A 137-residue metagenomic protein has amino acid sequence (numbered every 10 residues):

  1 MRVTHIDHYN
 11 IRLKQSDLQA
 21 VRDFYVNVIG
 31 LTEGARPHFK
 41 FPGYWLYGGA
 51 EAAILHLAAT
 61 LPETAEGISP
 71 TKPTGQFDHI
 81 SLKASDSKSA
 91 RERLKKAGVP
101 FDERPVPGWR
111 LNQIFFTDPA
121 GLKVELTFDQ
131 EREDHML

Functional and structural regions predicted by a protein language model:
M1-R22, D78-I80, R132-L137: N-terminal beta-strand motif that seeds the catalytic metal site of vicinal oxygen chelate
M1-T4, R91, K95-L137: Vicinal oxygen chelate
I6-Q15, L46-G49, G67-R93, N112-T117 (+1 more regions): Vicinal oxygen chelate
I11-I54: Core segments of cupin and vicinal oxygen chelate
Q19-D23, N27, K88-K96, P100: Replace "anionic and nucleotidyl ligands
F41, E63-I68, D134-M136: A short, acidic/glycine-rich surface segment
L57-T60: A glycine-rich, hydrophobic loop/mini-helix early in the fold
